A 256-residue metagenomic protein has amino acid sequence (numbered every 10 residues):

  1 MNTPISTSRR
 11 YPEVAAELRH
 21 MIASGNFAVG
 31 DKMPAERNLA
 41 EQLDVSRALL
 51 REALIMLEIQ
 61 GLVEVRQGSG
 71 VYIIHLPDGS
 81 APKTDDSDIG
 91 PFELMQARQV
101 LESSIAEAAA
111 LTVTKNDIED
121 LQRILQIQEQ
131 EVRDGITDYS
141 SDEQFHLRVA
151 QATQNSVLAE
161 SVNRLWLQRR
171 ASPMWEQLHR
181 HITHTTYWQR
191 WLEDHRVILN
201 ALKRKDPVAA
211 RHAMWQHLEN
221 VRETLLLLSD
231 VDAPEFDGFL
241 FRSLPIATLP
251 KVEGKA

Functional and structural regions predicted by a protein language model:
M1-E107, L111, I246-A256: Short linear motifs at protein or domain termini
S6, I89-Q96, N116, R133-T137 (+1 more regions): Short, surface-exposed alpha-helical recognition segments that flank or form part of ligand/macromolecule-binding
A28-G30, L111-N116, P207-V208, S229-D232: Surface-exposed helix-capping loop/turn segments at secondary-structure junctions
R98-L101, A110-Q177, W191-H195, N200 (+1 more regions): Conserved amphipathic alpha-helical segments that form helical-bundle/coiled-coil interaction surfaces
R170-A256: C-terminal all-alpha effector/ligand-binding and dimerization domain of prokaryotic HTH-type transcriptional repressors
